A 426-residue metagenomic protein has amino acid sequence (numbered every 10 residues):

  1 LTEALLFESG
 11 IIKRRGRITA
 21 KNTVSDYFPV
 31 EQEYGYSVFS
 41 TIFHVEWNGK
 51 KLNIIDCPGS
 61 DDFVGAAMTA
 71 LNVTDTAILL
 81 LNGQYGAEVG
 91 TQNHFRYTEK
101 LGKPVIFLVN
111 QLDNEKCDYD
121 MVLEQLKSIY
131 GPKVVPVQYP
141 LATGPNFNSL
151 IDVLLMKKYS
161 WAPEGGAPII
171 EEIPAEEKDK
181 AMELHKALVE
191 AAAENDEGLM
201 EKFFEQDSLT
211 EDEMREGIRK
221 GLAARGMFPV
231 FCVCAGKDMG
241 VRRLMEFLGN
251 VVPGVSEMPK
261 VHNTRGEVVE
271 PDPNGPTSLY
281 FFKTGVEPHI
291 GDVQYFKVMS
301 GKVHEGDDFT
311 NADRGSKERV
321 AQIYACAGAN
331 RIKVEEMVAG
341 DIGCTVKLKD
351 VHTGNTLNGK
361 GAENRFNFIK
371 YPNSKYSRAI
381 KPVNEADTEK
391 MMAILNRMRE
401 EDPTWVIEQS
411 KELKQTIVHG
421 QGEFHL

Functional and structural regions predicted by a protein language model:
L1-L426: Structural and coupling elements of P-loop NTPases
